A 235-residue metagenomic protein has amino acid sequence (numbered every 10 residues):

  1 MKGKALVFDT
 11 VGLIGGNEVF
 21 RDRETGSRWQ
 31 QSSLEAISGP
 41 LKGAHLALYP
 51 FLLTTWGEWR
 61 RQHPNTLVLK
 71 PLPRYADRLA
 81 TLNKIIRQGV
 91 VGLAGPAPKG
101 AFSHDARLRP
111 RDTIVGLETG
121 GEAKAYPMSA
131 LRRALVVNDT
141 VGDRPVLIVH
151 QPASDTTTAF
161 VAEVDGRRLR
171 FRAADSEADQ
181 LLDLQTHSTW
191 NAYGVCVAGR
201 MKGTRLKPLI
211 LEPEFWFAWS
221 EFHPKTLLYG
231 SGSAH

Functional and structural regions predicted by a protein language model:
M1-H235: Mid-to-C-terminal functional-domain signal that highlights helix-capping/loop sites within ligand-binding modules
